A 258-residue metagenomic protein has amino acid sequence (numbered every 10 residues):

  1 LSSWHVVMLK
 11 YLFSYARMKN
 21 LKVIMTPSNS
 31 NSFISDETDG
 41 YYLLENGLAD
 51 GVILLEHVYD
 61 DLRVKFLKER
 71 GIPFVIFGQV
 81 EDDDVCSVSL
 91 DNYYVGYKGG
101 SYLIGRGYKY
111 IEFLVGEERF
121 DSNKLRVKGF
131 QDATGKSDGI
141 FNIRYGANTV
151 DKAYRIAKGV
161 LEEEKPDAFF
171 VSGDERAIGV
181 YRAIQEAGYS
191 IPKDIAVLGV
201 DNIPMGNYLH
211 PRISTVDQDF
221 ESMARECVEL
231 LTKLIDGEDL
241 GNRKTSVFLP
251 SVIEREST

Functional and structural regions predicted by a protein language model:
L1-S101: Alpha-helical recognition/docking segments in bacterial nutrient-uptake and carbohydrate-utilization systems
L1-V7, M25-S35, V88-K98, L114-I156 (+4 more regions): Hinge/beta->alpha junction and helix N-cap segments in small-molecule ligand-binding domains
Y11-Y15, F66, R70, L125-S137 (+2 more regions): Alpha-helical structural signal in soluble globular domains
D50, Y108-Y110, P166-D167: Short acidic/polar active-site loop segments enriched in Thr and Asp
G100-I111: Glycine-rich phosphate/diphosphate-binding loops that line cofactor/substrate pockets in enzymes
K109-I111, D138-F141, I191-V197: Short acidic capping loops at alpha-helix termini that bridge into adjacent secondary structure
K158-T258: Flexible loop/turn connectors
